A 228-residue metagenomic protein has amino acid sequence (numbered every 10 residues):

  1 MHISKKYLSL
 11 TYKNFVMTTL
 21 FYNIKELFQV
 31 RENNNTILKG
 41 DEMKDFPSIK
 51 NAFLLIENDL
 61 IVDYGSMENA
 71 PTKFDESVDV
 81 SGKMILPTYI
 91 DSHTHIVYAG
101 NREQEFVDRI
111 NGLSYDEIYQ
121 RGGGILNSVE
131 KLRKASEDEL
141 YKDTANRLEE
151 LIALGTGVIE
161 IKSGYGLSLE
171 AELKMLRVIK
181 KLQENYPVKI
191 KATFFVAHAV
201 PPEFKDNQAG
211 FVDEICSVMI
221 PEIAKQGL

Functional and structural regions predicted by a protein language model:
M1-V16: N-terminal amphipathic/basic-hydrophobic helices that include classical n-h-c signal peptides and signal-anchor
Y12-A70: N-terminal metal-binding scaffold of metallo-dependent hydrolase/deaminase domains
L20, D75-D79: Conserved beta-strand scaffold positions in the cores of enzyme catalytic domains, especially in NTP/NDP-utilizing
I24, L54, D59, G82 (+4 more regions): Divalent metal-coordination and catalytic microenvironments
S66-E76, N185: Short, glycine- and charge-enriched coil/turn segments that flank and shape catalytic ligand pockets
V80-K142: Metal-associated gating/positioning segment near the N- to mid-region
S128-D143, E149, G157-L228: Metal-coordinating catalytic core of metallo-dependent amide/deamination hydrolases
